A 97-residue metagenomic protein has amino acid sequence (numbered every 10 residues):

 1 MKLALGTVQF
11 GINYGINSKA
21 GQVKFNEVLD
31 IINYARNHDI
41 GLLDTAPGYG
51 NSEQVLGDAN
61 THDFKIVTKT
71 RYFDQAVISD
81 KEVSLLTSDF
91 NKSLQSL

Functional and structural regions predicted by a protein language model:
M1-K65: N-terminal binding-site loop/beta-alpha segment at the start of enzyme catalytic domains that lines or forms
F10, T68-K69, K81: An active-site metal/cofactor-coordinating segment within enzyme catalytic domains
I12-N17, F73-S79: A short acidic, helix-capping loop that chelates divalent metal ions and anchors anionic groups
A20-V23, I78, E82: Pocket-edge positions in alpha/beta enzyme catalytic cores
D63-V77: A short, structured active-site edge motif that brings together acidic residues
K81-L97: Glycine/proline-rich, positively charged, aromatic-decorated active-site loop/lid region on the catalytic face
